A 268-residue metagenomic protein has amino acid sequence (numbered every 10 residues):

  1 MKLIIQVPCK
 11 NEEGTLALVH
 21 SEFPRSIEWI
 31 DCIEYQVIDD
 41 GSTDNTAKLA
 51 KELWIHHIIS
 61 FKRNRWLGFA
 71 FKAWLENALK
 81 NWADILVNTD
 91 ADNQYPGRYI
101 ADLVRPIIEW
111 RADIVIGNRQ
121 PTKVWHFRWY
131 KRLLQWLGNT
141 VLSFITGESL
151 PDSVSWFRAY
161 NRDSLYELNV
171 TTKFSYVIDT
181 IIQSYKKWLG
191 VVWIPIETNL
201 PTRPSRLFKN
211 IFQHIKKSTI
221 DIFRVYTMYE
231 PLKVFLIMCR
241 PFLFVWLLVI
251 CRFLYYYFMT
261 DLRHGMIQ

Functional and structural regions predicted by a protein language model:
K2-I4, E34, D179: Cell-envelope/extracellular polymer assembly enzymes that use nucleotide-activated donors
V7, D31-G41: Short beta-strand/loop segment that forms part of the nucleotide-sugar
E12-S26: Short, well-formed alpha-helical segments that are part of the catalytic scaffolds of diverse glycosyltransferases
E12-T15, S42, P96: Donor nucleotide-sugar binding loop of glycosyltransferases
D39-A47, N93: A conserved acidic beta->alpha catalytic loop
H57, F61-K80, I85-V87, G97-F174 (+1 more regions): Acceptor/aglycone-binding surface of glycosyltransferases and processive sugar-polymer synthases
T171-Q268: Hydrophobic helical membrane-anchoring modules
